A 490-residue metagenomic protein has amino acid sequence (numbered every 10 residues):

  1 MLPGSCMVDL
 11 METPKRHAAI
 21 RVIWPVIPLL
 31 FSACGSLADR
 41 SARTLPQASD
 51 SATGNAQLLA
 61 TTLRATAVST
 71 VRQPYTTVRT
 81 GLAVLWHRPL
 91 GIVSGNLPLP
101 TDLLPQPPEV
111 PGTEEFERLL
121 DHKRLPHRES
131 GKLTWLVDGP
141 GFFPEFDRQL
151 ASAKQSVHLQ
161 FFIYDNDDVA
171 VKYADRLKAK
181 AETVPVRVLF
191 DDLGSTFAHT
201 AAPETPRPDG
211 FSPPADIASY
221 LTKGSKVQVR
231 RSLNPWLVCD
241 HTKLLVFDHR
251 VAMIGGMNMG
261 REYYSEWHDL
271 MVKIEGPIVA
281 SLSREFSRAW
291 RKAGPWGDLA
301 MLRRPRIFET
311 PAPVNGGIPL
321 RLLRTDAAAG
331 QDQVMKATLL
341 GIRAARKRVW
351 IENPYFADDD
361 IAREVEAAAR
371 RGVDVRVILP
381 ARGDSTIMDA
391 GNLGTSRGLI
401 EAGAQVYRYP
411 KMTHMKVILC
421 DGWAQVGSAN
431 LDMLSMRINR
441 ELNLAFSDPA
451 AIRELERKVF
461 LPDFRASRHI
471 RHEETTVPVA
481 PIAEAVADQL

Functional and structural regions predicted by a protein language model:
L2-P3: Extreme N-terminal basic, low-complexity initiation segments that serve as generic localization/processing leaders
E12, C34-L490: Charged, low-complexity intrinsically disordered terminal segments
E12-I23: Bacterial N-terminal signal peptides that target proteins for export
I23-S32: Bacterial N-terminal signal peptides
